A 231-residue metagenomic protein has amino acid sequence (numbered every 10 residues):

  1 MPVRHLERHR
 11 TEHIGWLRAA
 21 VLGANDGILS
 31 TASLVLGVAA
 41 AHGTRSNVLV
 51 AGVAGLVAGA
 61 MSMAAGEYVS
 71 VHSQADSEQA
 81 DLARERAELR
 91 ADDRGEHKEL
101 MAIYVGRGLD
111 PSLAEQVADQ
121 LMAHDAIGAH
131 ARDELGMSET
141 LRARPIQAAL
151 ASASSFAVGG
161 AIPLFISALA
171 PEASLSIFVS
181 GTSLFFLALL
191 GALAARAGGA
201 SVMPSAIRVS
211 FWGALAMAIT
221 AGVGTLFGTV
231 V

Functional and structural regions predicted by a protein language model:
M1-S70: Internal alpha-helical transmembrane segments
M1-W16, V71-A153: Cytosol/matrix-facing amphipathic helices and coiled-coil assembly/linker segments of eukaryotic membrane proteins
E12-G23, R45-V53, L113, R144-L150 (+2 more regions): The feature identifies polytopic integral membrane transport proteins across all domains of life
G27-A32, S152-I162: Core segments of transmembrane alpha-helices that mediate helix-helix packing or line hydrophobic substrate/ligand
A173-F186: Structural signature of hydrophobic alpha-helical transmembrane segments
L189-A214: Interfacial loop-to-transmembrane junctions
A221-V231: Juxtamembrane boundary at the C-terminal end of a transmembrane helix
